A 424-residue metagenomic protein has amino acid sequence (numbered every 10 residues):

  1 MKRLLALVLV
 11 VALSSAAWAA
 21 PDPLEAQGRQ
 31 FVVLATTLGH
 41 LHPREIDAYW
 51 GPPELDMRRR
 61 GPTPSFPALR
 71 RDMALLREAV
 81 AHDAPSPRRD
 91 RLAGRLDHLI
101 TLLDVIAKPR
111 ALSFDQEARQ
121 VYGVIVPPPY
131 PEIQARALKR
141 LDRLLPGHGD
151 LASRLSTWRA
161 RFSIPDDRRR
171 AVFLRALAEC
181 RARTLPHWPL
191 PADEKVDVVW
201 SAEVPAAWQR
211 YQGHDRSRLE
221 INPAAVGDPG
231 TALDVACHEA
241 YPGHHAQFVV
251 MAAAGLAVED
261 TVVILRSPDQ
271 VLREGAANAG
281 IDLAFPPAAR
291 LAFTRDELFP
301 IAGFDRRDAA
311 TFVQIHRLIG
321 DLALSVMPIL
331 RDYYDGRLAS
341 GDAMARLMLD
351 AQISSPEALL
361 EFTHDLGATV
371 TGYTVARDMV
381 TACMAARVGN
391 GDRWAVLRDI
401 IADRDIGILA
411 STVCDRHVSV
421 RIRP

Functional and structural regions predicted by a protein language model:
M1-L4: Positively charged n-region of N-terminal signal peptides that target proteins for export
A6-S14: Bacterial N-terminal signal peptides
S15-A19: Sec/Tat signal peptide C-region and signal peptidase I cleavage site
A20-P424: N-terminal maturation segment of proteins
